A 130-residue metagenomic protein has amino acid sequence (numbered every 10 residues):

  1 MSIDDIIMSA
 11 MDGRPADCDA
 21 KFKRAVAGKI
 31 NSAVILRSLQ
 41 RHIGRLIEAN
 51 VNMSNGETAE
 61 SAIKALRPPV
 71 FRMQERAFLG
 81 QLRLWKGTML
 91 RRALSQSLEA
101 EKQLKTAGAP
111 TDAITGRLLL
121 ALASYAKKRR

Functional and structural regions predicted by a protein language model:
S2-S9, D17-R130: C-terminal alpha-helical interaction modules of replication/initiation AAA+ assemblies
